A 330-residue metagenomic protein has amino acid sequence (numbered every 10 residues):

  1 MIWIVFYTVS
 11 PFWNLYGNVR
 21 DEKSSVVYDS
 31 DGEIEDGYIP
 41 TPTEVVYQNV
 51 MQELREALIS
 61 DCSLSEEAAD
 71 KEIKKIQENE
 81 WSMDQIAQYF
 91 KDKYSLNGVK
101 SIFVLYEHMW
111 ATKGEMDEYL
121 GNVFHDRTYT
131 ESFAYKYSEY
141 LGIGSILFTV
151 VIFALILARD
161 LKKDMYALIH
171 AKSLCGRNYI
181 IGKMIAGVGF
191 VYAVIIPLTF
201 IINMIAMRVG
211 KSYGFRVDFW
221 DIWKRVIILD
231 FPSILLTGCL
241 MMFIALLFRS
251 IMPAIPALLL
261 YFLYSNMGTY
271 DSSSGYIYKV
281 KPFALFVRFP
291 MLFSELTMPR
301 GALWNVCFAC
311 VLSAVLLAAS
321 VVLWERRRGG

Functional and structural regions predicted by a protein language model:
M1-W3, G329: Aromatic- and glycine-rich beta-strand/loop motifs that create alpha-glucan
W3-P42, Y89-K91, N97-I152, I156 (+1 more regions): Secretory targeting signals
T8-A57, G121-Y129, M252-G330: Terminal transmembrane helical anchor/hairpin motif
S24-I102: N-terminal accessory alpha/beta regions
F153-K172: Transmembrane helix boundary and interhelical loop/hinge segments in multi-pass membrane proteins
R159, L246, E325-R326: Transmembrane helix-loop junction
M165, C175-K183: Alpha-helical transmembrane segments and their immediate interhelical loop/hinge regions in multi-pass membrane
C175-G176, F219, S250-I255: Membrane-helix interface segments
